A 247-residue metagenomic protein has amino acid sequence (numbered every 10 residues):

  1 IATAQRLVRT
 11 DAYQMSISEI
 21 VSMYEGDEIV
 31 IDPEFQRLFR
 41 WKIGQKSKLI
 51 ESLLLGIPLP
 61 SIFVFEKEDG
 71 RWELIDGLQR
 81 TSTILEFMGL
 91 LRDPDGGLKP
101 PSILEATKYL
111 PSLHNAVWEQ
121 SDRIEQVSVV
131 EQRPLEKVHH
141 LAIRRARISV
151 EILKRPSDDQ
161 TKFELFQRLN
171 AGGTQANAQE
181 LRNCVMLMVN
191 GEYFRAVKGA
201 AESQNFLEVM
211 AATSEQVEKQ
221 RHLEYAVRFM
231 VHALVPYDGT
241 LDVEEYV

Functional and structural regions predicted by a protein language model:
A2-E19, E34-E244: Basic- and aromatic-enriched surface patches that contact anionic nucleotides/nucleic acids
G26-P33: A short, surface-exposed helix-loop junction/capping segment
V247: Conserved nucleotide- and phosphate/pyrophosphate-binding catalytic cores in adenylate/nucleotidyl-handling enzymes
